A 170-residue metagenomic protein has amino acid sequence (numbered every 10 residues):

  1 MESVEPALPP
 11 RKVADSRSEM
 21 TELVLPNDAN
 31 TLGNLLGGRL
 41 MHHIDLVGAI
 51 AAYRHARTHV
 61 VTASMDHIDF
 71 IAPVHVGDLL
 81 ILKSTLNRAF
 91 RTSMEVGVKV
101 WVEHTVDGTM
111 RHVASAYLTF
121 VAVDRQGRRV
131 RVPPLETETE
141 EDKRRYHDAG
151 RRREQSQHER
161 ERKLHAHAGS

Functional and structural regions predicted by a protein language model:
E5-M20, H75-L79, N87-S170: HotDog/MaoC-like acyl-thioester-processing domains
A29-H42: A conserved, well-ordered hydrophobic junction motif at loop->secondary-structure transitions
R39-R57: Active-site helix/loop of acyl-thioester processing domains in fatty-acid/polyketide metabolism, spanning hotdog-fold
M65-I68: Short alpha-helix capping/helix-loop boundary micro-motifs
